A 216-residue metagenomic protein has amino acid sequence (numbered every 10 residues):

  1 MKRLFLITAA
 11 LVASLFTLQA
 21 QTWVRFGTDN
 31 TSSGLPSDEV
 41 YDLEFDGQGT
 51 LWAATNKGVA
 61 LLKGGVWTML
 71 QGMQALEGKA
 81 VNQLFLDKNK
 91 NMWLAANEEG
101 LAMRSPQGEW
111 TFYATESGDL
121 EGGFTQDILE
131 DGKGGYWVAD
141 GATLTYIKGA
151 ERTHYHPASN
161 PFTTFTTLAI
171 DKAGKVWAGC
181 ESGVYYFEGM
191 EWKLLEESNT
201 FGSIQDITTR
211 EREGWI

Functional and structural regions predicted by a protein language model:
K2-L11, L18-I216: Carboxylate-rich, polar loop motifs that coordinate divalent cations or form catalytic acidic clusters
